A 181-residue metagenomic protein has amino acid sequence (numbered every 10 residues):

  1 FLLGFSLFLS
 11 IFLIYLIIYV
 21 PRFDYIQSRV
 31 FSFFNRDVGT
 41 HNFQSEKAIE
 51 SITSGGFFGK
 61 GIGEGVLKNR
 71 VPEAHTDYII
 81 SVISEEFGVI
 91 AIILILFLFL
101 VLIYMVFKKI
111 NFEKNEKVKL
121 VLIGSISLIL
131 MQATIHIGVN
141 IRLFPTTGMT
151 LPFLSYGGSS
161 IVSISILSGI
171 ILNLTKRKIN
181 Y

Functional and structural regions predicted by a protein language model:
L3-I92, K117: Hydrophobic, glycine- and aromatic-enriched re-entrant/interface helices and adjoining loop segments
F12, P21, Y25, L98-M105 (+3 more regions): Transmembrane alpha-helix boundary/anchor motif
I17, L100-N111, I171-K178: Structural signal for the C-terminal ends of transmembrane alpha-helices and the immediately following loop
R70, V82-E85, S125-I129, G157: Transmembrane helix-bundle signature of multi-pass membrane transporters/permeases
E86-V106: Hydrophobic alpha-helical transmembrane segments
G88-A91, I95, V118, L122-S125 (+1 more regions): Alpha-helical transmembrane segments of integral membrane proteins, emphasizing hydrophobic/aromatic residues
K108-G148, L154: Loop-to-helix entry and N-terminal half of a specific, functionally important transmembrane alpha helix in multi-pass
H136-Y181: A juxtamembrane structural motif centered on a specific transmembrane helix
